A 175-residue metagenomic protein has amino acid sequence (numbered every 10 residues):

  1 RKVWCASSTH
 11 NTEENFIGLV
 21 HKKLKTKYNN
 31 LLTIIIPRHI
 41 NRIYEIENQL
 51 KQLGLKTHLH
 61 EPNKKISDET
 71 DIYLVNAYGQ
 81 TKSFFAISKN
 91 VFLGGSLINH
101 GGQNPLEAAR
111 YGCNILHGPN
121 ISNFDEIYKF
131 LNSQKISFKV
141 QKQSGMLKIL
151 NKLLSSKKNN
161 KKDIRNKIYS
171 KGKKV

Functional and structural regions predicted by a protein language model:
R1-V175: Nucleotide-activated sugar donor-binding and catalytic core shared by glycosyltransferases and related lipid-linked
